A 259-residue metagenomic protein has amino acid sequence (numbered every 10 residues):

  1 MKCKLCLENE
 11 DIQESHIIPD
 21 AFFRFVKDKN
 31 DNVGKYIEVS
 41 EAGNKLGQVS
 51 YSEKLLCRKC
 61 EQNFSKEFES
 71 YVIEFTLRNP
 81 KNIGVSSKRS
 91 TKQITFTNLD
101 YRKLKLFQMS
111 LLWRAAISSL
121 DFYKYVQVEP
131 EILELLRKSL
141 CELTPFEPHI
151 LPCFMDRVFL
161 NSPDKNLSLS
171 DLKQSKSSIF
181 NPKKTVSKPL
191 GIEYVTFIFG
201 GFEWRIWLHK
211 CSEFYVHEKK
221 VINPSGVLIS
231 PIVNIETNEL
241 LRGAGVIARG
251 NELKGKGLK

Functional and structural regions predicted by a protein language model:
M1-Y71: An N-terminal structural lobe/cap that precedes and organizes the functional/catalytic core across diverse proteins
I12, K103, F107, L190-I192 (+1 more regions): Short, well-structured alpha-helical interface segments that form or flank functional binding sites
D31, G84-S86, L136: Short alpha-helix boundary/capping motifs
D31-G34, T76-R78, V216, P224-V227: Short, low-complexity, polar/charged sequence segments that are solvent-exposed and flexible
Y36-E38, G43, Q93, S178-I179 (+1 more regions): Mixed-charge, polar/low-complexity N-terminal
N44-F122: Catalytic cores of phosphodiester-bond-cleaving enzymes
F122-K259: C-terminal, charged low-complexity interaction regions
